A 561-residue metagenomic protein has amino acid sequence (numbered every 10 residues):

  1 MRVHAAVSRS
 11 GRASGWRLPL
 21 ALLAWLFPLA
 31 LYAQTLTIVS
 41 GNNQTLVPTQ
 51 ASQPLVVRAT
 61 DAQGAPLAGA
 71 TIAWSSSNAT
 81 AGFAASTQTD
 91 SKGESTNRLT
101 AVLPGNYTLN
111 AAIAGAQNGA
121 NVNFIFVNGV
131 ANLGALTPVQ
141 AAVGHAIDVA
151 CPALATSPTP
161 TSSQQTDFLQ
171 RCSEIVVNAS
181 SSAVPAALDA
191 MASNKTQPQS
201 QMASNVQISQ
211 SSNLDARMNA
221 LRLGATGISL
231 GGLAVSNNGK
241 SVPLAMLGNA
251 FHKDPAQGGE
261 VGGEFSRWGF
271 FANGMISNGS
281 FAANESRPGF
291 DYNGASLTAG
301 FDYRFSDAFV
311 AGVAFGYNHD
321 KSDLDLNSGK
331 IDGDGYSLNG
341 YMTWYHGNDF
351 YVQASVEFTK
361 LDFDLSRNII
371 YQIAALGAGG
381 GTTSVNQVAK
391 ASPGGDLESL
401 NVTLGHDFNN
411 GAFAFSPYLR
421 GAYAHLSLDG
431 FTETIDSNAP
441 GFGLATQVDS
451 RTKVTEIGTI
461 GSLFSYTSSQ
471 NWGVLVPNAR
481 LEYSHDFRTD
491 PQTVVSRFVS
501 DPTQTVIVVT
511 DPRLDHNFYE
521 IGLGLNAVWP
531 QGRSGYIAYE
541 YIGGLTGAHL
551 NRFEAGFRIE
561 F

Functional and structural regions predicted by a protein language model:
M1-G15: N-terminal secretory signal peptides that target proteins for export/translocation
Y32-V130: The feature marks long extracellular or luminal low-complexity segments
V139-P158, Q164-F168, G269-E285: Short glycine/proline- and aromatic-enriched beta-strand/turn motifs that initiate or cap beta-hairpins
A186-N410, Y536-F561: Outer membrane beta-barrel translocator domains of Type V secretion systems
N284-Y292, S322-K330, D362-G394, H425-V454 (+1 more regions): Solvent-exposed, glycine/polar-rich loop segments of beta-barrel outer-membrane systems
T434, L444-F561: Outer membrane beta-barrel transmembrane domains
